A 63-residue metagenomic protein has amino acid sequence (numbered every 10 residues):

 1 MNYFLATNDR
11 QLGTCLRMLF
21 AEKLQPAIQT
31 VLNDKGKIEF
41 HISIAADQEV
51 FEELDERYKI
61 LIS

Functional and structural regions predicted by a protein language model:
M1, I62-S63: Short intrinsically disordered terminal tails
M1-L32: N-terminal acidic leader/helix
N8-Q11, I44-F51: Helix N-cap motif at beta-to-alpha junctions
R17-F20, V50-I62: Short amphipathic alpha-helices in soluble, non-transmembrane regions that often serve as interface/regulatory elements
E22-P26, I38-E39, R57: Broad hydrophobic/π-residue packing in well-ordered secondary structure
I28-N33, F51-D55: Glycine-rich loops and low-complexity Gly/Arg-rich segments that provide flexible linkers or classic glycine-based
T30, I44-A46, I62: Surface-exposed beta-strand edges and flanking loops
D34-Q48: A generic structural motif
